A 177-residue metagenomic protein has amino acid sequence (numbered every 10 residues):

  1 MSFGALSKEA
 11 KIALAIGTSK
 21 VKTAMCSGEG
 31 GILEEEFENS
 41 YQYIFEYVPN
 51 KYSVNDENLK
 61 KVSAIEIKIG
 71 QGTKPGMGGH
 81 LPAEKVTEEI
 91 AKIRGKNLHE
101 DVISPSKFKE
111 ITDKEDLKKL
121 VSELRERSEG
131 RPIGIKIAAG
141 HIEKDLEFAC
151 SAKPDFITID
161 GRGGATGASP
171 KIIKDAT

Functional and structural regions predicted by a protein language model:
M1-P105, D116: N-terminal capping/small domains of soluble enzymes
P105-T177: Glycine-rich phosphate/ribose-binding loops and adjacent secondary-structure elements that form binding surfaces
